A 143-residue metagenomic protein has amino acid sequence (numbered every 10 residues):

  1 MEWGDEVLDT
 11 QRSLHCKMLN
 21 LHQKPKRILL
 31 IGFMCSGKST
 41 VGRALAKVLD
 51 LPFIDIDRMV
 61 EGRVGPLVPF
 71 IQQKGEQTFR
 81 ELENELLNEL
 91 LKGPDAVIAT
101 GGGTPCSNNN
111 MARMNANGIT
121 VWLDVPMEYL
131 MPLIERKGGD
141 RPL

Functional and structural regions predicted by a protein language model:
N20-P25: Phosphate-binding P-loop
L30: Hydrophobic anchor at the beta1->P-loop junction of P-loop NTPases
F33: P-loop (Walker A) phosphate-binding loop of NTP-binding proteins
S39: Walker A/P-loop
P52, R58-N115, D140-P142: ATP-dependent small-molecule kinase phosphotransfer cores that center on conserved nucleotide phosphate-binding segments
N117-L143: A glycine- and Lys/Arg-enriched "phosphate-lid" helix/loop adjacent to the NTP-binding pocket of small-molecule kinases
